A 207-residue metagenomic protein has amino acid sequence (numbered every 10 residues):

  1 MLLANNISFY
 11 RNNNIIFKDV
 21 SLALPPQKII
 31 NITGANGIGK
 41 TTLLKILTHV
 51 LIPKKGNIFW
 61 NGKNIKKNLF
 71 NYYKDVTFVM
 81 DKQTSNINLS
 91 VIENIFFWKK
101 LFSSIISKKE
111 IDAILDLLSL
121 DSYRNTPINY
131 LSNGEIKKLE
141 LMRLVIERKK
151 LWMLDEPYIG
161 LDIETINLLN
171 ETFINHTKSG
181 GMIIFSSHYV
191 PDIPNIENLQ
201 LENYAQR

Functional and structural regions predicted by a protein language model:
L2-A4, F17-D19: Conserved structural motif at the start of ABC-family nucleotide-binding domains
T48: Helix-to-loop junction immediately C-terminal to a conserved catalytic motif
G56-K67, N71-Y72: Conserved ABC transporter NBD signature motif
K82, I87-S103: Q-loop/switch helix immediately C-terminal to the Walker
F96, K108-Y123: Conserved ABC ATPase "signature" region
P127-G134: Conserved ABC ATPase signature
W152-E156, L161: Catalytic Walker B motif of ABC-type/P-loop ATPase nucleotide-binding domains
